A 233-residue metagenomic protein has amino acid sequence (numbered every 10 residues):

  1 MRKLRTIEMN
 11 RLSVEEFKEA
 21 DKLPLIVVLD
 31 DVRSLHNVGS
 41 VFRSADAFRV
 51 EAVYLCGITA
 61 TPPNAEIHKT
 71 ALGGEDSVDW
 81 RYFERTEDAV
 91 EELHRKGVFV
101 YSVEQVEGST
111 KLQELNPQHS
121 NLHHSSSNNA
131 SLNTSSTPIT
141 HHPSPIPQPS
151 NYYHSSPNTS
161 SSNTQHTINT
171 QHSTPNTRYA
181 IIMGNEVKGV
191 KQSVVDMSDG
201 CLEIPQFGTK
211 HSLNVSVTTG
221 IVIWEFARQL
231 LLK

Functional and structural regions predicted by a protein language model:
M1-K233: Post-transcriptional modification and biogenesis factors for structured RNAs of the translation apparatus
